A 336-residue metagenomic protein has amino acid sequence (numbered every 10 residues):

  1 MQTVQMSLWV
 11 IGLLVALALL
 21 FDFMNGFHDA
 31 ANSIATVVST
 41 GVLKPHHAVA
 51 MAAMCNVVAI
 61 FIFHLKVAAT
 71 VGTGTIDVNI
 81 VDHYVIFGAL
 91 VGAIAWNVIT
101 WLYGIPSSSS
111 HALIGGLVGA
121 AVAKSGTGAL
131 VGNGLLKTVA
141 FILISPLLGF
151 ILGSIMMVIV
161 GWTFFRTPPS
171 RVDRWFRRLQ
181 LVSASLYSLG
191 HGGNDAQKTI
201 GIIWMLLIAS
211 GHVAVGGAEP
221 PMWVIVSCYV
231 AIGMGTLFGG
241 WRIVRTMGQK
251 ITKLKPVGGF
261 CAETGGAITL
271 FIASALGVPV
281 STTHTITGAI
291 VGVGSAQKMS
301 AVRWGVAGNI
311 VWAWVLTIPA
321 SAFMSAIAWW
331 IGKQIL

Functional and structural regions predicted by a protein language model:
M1-L336: Multi-pass alpha-helical transmembrane bundle typical of ion/small-solute transporters and intramembrane aspartyl
